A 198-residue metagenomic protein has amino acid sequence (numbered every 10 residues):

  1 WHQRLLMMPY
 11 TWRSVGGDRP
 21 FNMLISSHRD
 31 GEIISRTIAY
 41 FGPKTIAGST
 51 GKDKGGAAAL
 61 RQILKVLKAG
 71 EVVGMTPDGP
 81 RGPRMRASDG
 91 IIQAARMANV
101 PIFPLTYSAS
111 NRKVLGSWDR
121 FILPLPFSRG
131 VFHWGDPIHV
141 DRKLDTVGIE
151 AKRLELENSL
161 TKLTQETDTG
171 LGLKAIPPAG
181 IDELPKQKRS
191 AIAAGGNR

Functional and structural regions predicted by a protein language model:
W1-D53: Catalytic core of membrane glycerolipid acyltransferases/transacylases, capturing the structured, soluble-facing
P20, G70-G74, F103: Residue-level preference for the first positions of well-ordered beta-strands
D30-E32, D53, G82-P83, A109-V114: Short gly/pro/ser/thr-enriched loop/turn and capping motifs at secondary-structure boundaries
Y40-G42, L64-K65, D119-P124: Short, hinge-like loop/turn segments at secondary-structure boundaries
G48, T76, P104-Y107: Generic beta-sheet signal
L60-A94, A98: Catalytic-site beta-strand/loop segments enriched in glycine and acidic/polar residues
K68, E150-R198: Membrane-interfacial terminal anchoring regions of lipid-handling membrane enzymes
M85-T146, I192: A cross-family acyltransferase "interaction/gating" segment
